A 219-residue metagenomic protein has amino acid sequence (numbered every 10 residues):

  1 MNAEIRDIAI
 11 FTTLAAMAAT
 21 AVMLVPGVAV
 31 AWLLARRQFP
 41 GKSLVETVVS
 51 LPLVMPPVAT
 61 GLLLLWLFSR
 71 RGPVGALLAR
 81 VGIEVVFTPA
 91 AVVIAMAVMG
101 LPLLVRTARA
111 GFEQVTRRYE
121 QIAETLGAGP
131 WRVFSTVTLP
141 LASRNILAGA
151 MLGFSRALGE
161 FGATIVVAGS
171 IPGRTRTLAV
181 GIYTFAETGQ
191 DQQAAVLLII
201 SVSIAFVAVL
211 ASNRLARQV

Functional and structural regions predicted by a protein language model:
M1-A21, L33-K42, L78-R80, F185-Q192: Periplasmic/extracellular loop-to-transmembrane helix junction in inner-membrane transport proteins
M1-D7, V167-F206, L210: Interhelical loop and adjacent transmembrane-helix boundary motif in polytopic membrane transport permeases
A18-V49, L62, G111-Q114, Y119 (+3 more regions): Transmembrane-helix boundary motif in ABC transporter permease subunits
A21, V105-A108, F112, T116 (+2 more regions): Transmembrane alpha-helices
G41, P102, R106-T125, R132 (+2 more regions): C-terminal transmembrane helix and the adjacent membrane-cytosol boundary/short C-terminal tail of inner/organellar
M55-G61: Transmembrane alpha-helices and adjacent helix-loop boundaries
G61-A97, A168-I171: Membrane-interfacial helix termini and adjacent extracytoplasmic/periplasmic loops of multi-pass transporters
S69-R70, G149-T184: Non-cytoplasmic
